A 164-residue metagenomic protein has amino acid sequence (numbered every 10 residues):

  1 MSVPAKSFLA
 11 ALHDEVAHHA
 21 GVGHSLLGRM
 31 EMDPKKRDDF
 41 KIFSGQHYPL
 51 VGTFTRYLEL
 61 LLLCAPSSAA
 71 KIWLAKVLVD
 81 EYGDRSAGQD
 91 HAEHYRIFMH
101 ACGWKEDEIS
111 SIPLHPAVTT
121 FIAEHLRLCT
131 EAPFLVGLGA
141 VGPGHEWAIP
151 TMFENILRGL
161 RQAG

Functional and structural regions predicted by a protein language model:
M1-K6, M30-K41, A132-V136: Short, charged, low-complexity loops and linkers
M1-L27: Acidic, low-complexity proline/glycine-rich segments
A5-E15, I72-G164: Active-site-proximal alpha-helical scaffolds that flank and shape metal-associated catalytic sites
V16-G21, K35-P66, D84-A87, L128 (+1 more regions): Alpha-helical bundle segments that constitute or directly flank the non-heme di-iron/ferroxidase center
L26-K36, F54-K76, R161-A163: Helix-loop segments that flank and shape redox-cofactor active sites
